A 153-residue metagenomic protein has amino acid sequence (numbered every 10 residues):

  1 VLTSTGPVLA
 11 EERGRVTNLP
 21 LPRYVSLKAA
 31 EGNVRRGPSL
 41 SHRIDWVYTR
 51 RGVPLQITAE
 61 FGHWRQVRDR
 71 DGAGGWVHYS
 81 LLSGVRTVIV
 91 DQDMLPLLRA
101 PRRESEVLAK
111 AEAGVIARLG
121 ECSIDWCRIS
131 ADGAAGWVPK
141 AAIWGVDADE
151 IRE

Functional and structural regions predicted by a protein language model:
V8-R36, V47-R51, T58-H63, R68-A73 (+4 more regions): SH3-family beta-barrel domains
S39: Intrinsically disordered, low-complexity polar regions and short flexible loop motifs
R43-I44: Beta-strand-rich domains and repeat architectures in extracellular enzymes and scaffolds, especially beta-propellers
